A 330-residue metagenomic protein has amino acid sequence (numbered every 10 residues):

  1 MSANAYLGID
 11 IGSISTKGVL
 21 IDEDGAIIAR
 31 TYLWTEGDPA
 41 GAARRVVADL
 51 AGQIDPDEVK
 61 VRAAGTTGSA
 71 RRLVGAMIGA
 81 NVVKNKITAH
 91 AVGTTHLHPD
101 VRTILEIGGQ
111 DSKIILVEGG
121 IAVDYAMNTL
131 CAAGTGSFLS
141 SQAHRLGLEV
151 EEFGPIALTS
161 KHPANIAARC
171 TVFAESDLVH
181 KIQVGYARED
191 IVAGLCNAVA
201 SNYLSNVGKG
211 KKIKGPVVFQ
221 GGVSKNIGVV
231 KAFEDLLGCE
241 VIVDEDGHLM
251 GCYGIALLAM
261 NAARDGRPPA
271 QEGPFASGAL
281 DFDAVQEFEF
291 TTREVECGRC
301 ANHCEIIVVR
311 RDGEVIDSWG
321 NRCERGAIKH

Functional and structural regions predicted by a protein language model:
S2-D24, V101-E118, H162, R299-C300 (+1 more regions): Gly/Thr-rich phosphate-binding beta-strand-loop-beta motif of the actin/hexokinase/Hsp70
A3-G41, R45-A48, Y125, T129 (+1 more regions): Short glycine-rich, Thr/Ser-proximal phosphate-binding strand/loop in the N-terminal lobe of ATP-dependent enzymes
E36-P39, G119-H162, C170, N261 (+2 more regions): Glycine-rich phosphate-binding loop plus the immediately following alpha-helix
T67-A70, K209-L236, G247-G251: Glycine-rich phosphate-binding loops at beta-strand->alpha-helix junctions
N81-I87, E234-Y253: Conserved phosphate-binding/catalytic loops in two-lobed NTP-binding clefts
K113, A262-H330: Acidic, glycine/GT-rich loop-and beta-edge segments that sit at the periphery of enzyme/chaperone cores
G136-S140, E245-L280: Glycine-rich phosphate-binding/hydrolytic loop that grips phosphoryl groups
A174-S205: Adenine-nucleotide phosphate-binding core of ATP-dependent small-molecule kinases
